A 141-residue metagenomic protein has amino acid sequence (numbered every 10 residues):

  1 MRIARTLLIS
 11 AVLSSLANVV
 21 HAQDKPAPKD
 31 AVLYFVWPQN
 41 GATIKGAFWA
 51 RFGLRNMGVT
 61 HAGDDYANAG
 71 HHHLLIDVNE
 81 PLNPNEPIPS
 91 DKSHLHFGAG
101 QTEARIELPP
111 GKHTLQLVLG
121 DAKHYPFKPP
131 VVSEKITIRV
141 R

Functional and structural regions predicted by a protein language model:
A17-V19: N-terminal signal peptide c-region/cleavage motif recognized by signal peptidases
D24-K45: Short, compositionally biased P/S/T/A/G/V-rich stretches that sit at domain boundaries
A42-N56: Contiguous beta-strand segments within globular domains
G53-D64, Y125: Short amphipathic, basic-aromatic surface patches that mediate peripheral association with negatively charged
D64-H72, V132: Short coil-to-beta strand junction motifs in C2/discoidin
P81-N83, G120-K128: Short acidic/polar inter-strand loop motif in beta-rich domains
I88-D121: Short, solvent-exposed, Trp/other aromatic-anchored flexible loops in extracytoplasmic proteins
P129-R141: Short beta-strand elements
